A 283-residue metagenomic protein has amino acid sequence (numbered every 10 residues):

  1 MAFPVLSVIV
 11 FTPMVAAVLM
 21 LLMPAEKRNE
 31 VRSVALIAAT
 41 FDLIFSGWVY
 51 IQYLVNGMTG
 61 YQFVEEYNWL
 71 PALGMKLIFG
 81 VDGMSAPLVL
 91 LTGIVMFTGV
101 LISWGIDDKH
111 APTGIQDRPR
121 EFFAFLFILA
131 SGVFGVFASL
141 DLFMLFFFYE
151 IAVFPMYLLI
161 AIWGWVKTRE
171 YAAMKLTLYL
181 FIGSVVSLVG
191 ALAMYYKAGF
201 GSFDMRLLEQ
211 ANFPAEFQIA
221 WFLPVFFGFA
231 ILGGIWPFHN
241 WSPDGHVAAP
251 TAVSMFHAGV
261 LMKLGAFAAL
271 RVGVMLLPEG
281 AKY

Functional and structural regions predicted by a protein language model:
M1-V5, L22-A124, F200-N212: Transmembrane helix-loop-helix hairpins at membrane boundaries of multipass inner-membrane proteins
T12, A16-L19, A38-F41, L88 (+8 more regions): Hydrophobic residues within membrane-embedded alpha-helical segments of Major Facilitator Superfamily
P13, D82, D141-L159, K175 (+2 more regions): Functional transmembrane alpha-helices
A17-K27, F97-P112, L158-T168, G233-V247: C-terminal ends of transmembrane helices
A17-L22, G47, L101, S131-G135 (+4 more regions): Alpha-helical transmembrane segments of multipass membrane proteins
E26-N29, E121-I128, G132-F217, I231 (+1 more regions): Alpha-helical multi-pass transmembrane bundles of energy-transducing inner-membrane proteins
Y53-K76, G114, A173, S184-N240 (+2 more regions): Juxtamembrane/interfacial segments at transmembrane-helix boundaries in multi-pass membrane proteins
